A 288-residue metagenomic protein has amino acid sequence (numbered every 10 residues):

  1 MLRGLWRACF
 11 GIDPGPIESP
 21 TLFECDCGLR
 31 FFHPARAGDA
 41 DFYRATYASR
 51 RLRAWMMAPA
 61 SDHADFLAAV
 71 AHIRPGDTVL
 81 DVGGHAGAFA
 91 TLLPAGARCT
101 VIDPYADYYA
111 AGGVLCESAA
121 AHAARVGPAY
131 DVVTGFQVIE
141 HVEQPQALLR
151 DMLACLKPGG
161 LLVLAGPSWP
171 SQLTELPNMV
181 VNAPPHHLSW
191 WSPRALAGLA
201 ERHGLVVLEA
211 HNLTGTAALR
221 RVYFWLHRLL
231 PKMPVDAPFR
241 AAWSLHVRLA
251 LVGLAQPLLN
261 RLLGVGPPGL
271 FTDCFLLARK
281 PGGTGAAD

Functional and structural regions predicted by a protein language model:
M1, L208-W243: Conserved catalytic loop of SAM-dependent methyltransferase domains
M1-F136, Q146-L149, N212-L213, A237 (+4 more regions): Conserved N-terminal segment of class I S-adenosyl-L-methionine
R3-C9, L164-S189, R194-L199, G215: Short, glycine-/aromatic-enriched active-site segment of Class I SAM-dependent methyltransferases
G4-R7, A45-R53, L176-P184, F224-K232: Short glycine/proline- and charge-enriched loop/turn segments that cap or connect secondary-structure elements
Q137-H141: A short His-aromatic
Q146-V163: A short glycine-rich, Lys/Arg-flanked "PGG" loop and its adjoining helix->strand segment in the class I
P193-L213, R248-L254: A SAM-dependent methyltransferase catalytic signature shared across enzymes that methylate proteins
A255-F275: Conserved Class I S-adenosyl-L-methionine
